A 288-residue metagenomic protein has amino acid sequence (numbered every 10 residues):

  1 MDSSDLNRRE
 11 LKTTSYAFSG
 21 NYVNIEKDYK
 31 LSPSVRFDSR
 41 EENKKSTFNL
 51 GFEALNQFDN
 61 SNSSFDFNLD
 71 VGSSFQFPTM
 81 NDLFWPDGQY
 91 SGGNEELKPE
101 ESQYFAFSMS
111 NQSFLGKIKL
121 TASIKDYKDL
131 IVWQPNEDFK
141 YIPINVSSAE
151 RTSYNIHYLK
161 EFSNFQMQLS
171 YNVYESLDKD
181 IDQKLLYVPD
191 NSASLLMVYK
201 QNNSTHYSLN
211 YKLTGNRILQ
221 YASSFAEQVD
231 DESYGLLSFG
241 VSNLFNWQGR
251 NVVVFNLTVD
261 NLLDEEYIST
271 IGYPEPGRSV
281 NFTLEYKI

Functional and structural regions predicted by a protein language model:
M1, P33-S39, F52-A54, L69-S73 (+5 more regions): Transmembrane beta-barrel strands of outer-membrane/channel proteins
M1-D2, N7-E53, N164-S170: Surface-exposed extracellular loop regions of Gram-negative outer-membrane beta-barrel proteins
R8-Y16, S46-L50, E101-F105, Q112-F114 (+5 more regions): Residues that define the transmembrane beta-barrel architecture of outer-membrane proteins
Y16-K27, F52-N56, F107-N111, I156-K160 (+6 more regions): Residues on the lipid-exposed face of transmembrane beta-strands in outer-membrane beta-barrel proteins
Y22-K30, S123-D126, I144-Y221, L263: Gram-negative outer-membrane beta-barrel transporters
V23-Y29, Q57-F65, F114-K117, S163-N164 (+2 more regions): Short loop/turn motifs that connect adjacent beta-strands in outer-membrane beta-barrel proteins
F58-N60, D66, D70-K128, P135-F162 (+1 more regions): Outer-membrane beta-barrel signature, preferentially recognizing the C-terminal barrel domain of Gram-negative
D126-K128, N216-Q220, V241-I288: C-terminal beta-signal and adjacent terminal beta-strands/loops of Gram-negative outer-membrane beta-barrel proteins
